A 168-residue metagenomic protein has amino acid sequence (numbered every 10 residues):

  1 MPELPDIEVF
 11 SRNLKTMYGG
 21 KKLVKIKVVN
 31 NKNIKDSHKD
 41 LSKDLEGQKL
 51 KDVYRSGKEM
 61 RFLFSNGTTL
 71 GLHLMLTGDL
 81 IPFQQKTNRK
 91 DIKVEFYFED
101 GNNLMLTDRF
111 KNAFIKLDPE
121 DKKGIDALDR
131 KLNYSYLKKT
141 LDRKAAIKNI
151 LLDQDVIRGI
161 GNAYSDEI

Functional and structural regions predicted by a protein language model:
M1-N112: Gly/Gly-Pro- and Ser/Thr-rich, intrinsically disordered tail segments characteristic of DNA damage-repair and tolerance
T68-E167: Phosphate/anion-contacting hairpin/loop surfaces
